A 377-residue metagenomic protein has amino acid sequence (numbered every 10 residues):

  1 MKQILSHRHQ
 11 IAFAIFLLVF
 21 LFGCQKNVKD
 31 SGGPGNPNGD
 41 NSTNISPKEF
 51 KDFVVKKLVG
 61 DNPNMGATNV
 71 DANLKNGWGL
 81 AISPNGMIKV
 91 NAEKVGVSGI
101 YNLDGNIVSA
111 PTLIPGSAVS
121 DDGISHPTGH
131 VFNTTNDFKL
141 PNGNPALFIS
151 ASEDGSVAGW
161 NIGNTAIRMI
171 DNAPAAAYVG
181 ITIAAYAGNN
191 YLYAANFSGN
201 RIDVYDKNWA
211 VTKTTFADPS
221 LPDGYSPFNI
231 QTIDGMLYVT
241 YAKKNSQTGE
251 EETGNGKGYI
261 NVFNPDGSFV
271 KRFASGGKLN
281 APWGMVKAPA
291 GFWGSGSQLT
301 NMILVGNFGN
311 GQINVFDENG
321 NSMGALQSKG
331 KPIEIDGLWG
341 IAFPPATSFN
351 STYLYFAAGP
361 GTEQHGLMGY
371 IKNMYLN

Functional and structural regions predicted by a protein language model:
K2-A12: Bacterial N-terminal signal peptides that target proteins for export
F20-G23: C-terminal motif of bacterial Sec signal peptides marking the signal peptidase cleavage site
Q25-N377: Sequence/structural signature of beta-propeller domains
